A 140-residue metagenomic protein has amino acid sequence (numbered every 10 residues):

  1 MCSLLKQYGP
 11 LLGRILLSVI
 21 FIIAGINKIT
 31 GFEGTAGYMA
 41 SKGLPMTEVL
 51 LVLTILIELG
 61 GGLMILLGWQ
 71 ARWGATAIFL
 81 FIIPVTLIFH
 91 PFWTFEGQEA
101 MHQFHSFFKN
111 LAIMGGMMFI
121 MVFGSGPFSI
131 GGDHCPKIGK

Functional and structural regions predicted by a protein language model:
M1-T30, A40-S41, E48-L56, G60 (+1 more regions): Extended, low-polarity transmembrane helix blocks
